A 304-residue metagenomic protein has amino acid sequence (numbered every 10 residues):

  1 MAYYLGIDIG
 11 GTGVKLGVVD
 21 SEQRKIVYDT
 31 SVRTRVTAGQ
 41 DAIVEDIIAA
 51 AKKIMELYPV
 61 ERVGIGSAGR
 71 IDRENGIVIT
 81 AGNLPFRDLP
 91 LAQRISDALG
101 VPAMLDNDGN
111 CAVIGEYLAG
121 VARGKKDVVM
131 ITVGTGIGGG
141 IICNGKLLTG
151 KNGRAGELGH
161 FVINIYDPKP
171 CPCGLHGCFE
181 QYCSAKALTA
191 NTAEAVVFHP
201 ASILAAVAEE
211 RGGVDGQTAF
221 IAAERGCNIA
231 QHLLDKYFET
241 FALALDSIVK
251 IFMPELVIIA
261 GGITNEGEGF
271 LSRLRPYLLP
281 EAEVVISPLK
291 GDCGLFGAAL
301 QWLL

Functional and structural regions predicted by a protein language model:
M1-V63, D72-N75, Q93-V101, L118-K125 (+1 more regions): ATP-binding/phosphotransfer module of carbohydrate and carboxylate kinases, centering on a glycine-rich
D8, D108, G134: Active-site glycine-centered loops adjacent to acidic/histidine catalytic or metal-binding residues that shape
G10, S67, T80-G82, V133 (+1 more regions): A secondary-structure boundary/capping signal
D29-T30, G82, K151: Short hydrophobic alpha-helix segments
V32-R33, P85, R154: A generic structural motif
G76-R87: A charged helix-plus-loop insertion that forms the helical arch/lid used to bind and gate nucleic-acid substrates
V101-E116, R123, V129-I131: ATP-dependent carbohydrate kinase catalytic cores
R123-Y182: Glycine-rich phosphate-binding loop of actin/hexokinase-like ATP-binding domains
